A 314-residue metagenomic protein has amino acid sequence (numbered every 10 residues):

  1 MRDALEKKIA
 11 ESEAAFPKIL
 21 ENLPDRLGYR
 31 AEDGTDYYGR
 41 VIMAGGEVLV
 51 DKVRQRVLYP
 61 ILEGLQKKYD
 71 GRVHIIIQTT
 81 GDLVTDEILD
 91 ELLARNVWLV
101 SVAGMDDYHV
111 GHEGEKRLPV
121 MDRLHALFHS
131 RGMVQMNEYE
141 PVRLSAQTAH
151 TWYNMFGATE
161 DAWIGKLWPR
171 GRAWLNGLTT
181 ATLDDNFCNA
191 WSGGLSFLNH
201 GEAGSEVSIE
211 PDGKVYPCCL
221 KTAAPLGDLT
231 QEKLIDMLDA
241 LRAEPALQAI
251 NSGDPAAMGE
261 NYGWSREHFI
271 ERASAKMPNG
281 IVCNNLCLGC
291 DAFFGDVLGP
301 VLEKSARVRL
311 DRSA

Functional and structural regions predicted by a protein language model:
M1-T159: Conserved glycine-rich "GG(E/T)P / GGGxP" loop and the immediately following alpha-helix in the radical SAM core
Y38-G45, V50, E206, I281-F293: Extended, compositionally biased low-complexity polar/Lys-Gly-rich tracts and adjacent boundary/linker regions are
Y38-V41, E63-Y69, N199, S205-D212 (+1 more regions): Extended amphipathic secondary-structure runs
V50, T85, Y216, A224-P225: Flexible loop/turn segments at secondary-structure boundaries
I77, G213, L234: Conserved, mostly hydrophobic/aromatic
A126-K221, G259-M277: A C-terminal junction/extension of Radical SAM enzymes
L220-A314: Flexible mid-to-C-terminal extensions adjoining Fe-S/redox cofactors in radical SAM and related proteins
